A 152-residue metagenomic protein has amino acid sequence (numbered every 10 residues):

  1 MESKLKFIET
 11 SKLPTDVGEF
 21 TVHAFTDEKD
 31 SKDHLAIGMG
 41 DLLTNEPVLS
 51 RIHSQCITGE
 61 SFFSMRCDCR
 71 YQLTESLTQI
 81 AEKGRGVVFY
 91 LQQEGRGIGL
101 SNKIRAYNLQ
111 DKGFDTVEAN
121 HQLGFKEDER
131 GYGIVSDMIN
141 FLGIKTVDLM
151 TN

Functional and structural regions predicted by a protein language model:
M1-N152: Catalytic domains of riboflavin
